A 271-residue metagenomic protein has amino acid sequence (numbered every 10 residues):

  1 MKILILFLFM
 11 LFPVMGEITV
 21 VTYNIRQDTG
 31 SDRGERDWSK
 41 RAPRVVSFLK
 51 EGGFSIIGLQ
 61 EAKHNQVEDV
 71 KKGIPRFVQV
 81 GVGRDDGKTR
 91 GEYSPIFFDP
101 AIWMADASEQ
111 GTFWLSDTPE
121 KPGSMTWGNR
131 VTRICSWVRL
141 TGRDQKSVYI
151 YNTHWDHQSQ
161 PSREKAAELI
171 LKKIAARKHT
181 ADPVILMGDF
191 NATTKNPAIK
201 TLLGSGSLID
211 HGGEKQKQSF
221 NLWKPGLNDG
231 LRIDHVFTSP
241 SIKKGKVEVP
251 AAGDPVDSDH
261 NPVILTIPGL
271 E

Functional and structural regions predicted by a protein language model:
I3-P13: Sec-dependent N-terminal signal peptides
V14-G73, D86-E92, K146-V148, A167-L171 (+2 more regions): N-terminal, active-site-proximal structural segment of metallo-dependent hydrolase catalytic domains
T22-P43, T89, F113-R130, D156 (+1 more regions): Acidic/histidine-rich helix-loop elements that form or flank divalent-metal/phosphate-binding sites at the catalytic
N24-I25, T153-W155, D189-F190, N261: Active-site metal-binding loops of divalent metal-dependent hydrolases
Q27-E35, L59, D106, Q160 (+2 more regions): Short, solvent-exposed loop/turn elements at domain surfaces
I56-S147, A251: Structured beta-strand-rich core segments of catalytic domains in phosphoester-bond hydrolases
I57-Q60, G81-V82, I185-D189, D210-G213: Active-site neighborhood of phospho(di)ester-bond hydrolases with catalytic His/Asp-centered motifs
E109, P161, K165, K172-V184 (+1 more regions): Metal-dependent phosphoester-hydrolase catalytic domains
